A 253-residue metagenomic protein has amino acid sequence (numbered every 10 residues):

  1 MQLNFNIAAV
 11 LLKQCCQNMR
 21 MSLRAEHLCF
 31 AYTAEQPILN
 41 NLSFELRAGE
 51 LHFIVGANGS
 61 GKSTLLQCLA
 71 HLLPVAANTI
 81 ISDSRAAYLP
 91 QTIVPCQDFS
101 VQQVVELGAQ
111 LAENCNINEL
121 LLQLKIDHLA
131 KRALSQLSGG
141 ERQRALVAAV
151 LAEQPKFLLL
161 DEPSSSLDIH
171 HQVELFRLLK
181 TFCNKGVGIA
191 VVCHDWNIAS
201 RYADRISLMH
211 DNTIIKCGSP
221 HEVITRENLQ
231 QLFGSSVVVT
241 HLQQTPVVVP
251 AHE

Functional and structural regions predicted by a protein language model:
F5-A25, C29-N41, P74: A short, flexible loop at the N-terminus of ABC-type nucleotide-binding domains that lies
A70: Helix-to-loop junction immediately C-terminal to a conserved catalytic motif
N114-L129, Q154: Conserved ABC ATPase "signature" region
A133-L137, E141: Conserved ABC ATPase signature
L158-E162: Catalytic Walker B motif of ABC-type/P-loop ATPase nucleotide-binding domains
I206-S219: H-loop (His-switch) and adjacent beta-strand-loop-beta switch element of ABC-type ATPase nucleotide-binding domains
L232-E253: ABC ATPase nucleotide-binding domains
